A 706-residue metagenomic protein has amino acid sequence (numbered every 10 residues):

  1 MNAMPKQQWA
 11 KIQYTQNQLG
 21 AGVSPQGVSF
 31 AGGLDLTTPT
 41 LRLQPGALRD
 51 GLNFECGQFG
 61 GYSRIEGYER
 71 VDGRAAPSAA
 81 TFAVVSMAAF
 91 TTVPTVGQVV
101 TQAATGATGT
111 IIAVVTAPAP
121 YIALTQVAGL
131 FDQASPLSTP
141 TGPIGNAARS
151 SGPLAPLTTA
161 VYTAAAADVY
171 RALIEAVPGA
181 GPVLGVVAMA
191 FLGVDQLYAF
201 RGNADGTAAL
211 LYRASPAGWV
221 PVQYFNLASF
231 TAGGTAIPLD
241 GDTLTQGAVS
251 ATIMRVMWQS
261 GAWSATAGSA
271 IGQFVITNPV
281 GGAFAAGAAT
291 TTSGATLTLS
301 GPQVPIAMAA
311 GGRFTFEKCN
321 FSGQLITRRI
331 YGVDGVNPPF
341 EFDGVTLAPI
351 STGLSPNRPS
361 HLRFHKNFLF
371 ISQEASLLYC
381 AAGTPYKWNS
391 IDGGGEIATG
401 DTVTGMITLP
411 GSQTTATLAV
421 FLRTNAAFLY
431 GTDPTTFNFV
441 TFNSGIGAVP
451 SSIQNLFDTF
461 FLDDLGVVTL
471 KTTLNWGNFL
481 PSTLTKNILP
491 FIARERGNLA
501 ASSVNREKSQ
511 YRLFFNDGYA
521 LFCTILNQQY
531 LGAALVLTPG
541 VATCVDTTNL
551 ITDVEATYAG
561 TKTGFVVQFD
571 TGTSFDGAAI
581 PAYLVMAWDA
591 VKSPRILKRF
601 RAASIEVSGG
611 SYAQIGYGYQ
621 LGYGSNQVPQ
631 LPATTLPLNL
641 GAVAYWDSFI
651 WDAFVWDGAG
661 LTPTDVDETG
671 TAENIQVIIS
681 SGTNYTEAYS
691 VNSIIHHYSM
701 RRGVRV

Functional and structural regions predicted by a protein language model:
N2-A79, P156-Y224, M308-I326, N443-D458 (+1 more regions): Beta-sheet repeat architectures centered on beta-propellers
I65-A164, A209, G218-V304: Autoprocessing Asn-cyclization modules and mimics
D195, R328, T415-T417: Structural hallmark of WD40 beta-propellers
G287, E317-I350: Hydrophobic or amphipathic alpha-helical targeting/insertion segments
D343-F364: Asp-box/WD-like beta-propeller blade repeats and closely related beta-sheet repeat scaffolds
H361-T384: Carboxylate/His-rich catalytic cores and anion/metal-binding grooves
H365, G411-Q413, I453-L456: Loop/turn segments within WD40 beta-propeller blades
A416-F442: Surface-exposed extracellular loop regions of Gram-negative outer-membrane beta-barrel proteins
